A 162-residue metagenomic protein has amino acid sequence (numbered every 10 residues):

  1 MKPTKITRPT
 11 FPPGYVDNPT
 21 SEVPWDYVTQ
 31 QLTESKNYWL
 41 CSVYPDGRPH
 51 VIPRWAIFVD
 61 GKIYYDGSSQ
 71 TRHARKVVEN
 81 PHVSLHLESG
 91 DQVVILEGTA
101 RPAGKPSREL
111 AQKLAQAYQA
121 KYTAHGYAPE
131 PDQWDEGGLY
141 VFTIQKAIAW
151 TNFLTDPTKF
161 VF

Functional and structural regions predicted by a protein language model:
M1-E22, Q92-F162: Charged, gly/pro-rich active-site loop segments
P12-W39: Short, basic/aromatic recognition patches
G14-P19, Q70-G90, A124-H125: Short, solvent-exposed cationic patches
P24-Y27, H50-I52, Q70, Y127-A128: A generic local structural motif
V28-T29, A74, A115: Short amphipathic alpha-helical segments and helix-helix/interface helices
S35-S69, R75-V77, V83-L87, I95-E97: Short beta-strand segments
K36-N37, H82, T123, A147: Generic structural signal for secondary-structure transition and capping sites
D66-G67, R75-V78, E130-Q133, T151: Short histidine-centered beta-strand/loop micro-motifs that create catalytic or ligand/metal-coordination sites
